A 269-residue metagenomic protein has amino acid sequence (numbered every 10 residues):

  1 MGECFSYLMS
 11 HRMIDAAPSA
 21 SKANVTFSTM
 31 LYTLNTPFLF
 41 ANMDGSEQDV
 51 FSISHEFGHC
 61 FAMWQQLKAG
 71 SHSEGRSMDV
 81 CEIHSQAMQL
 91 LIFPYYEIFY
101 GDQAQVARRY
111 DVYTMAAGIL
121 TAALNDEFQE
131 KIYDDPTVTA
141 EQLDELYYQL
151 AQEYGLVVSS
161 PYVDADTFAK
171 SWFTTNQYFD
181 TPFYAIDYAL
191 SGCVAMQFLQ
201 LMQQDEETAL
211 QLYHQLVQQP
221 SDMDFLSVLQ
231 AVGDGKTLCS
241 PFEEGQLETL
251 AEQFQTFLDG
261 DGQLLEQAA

Functional and structural regions predicted by a protein language model:
M1-S54, G58-A62, D164: Active-site-adjacent "gating/activation" loops or surface patches in catalytic cores
G2-M9, A69-R76, E97-R108, D205-L212: Short, glycine/acidic-rich hinge or "gate" loops at secondary-structure transitions that mediate conformational
A17, I53, I98, A122 (+2 more regions): C-terminal, non-catalytic "cap/extension" segments appended to globular domains
F27-T29, H59, M63-G70, P94-I98: Conserved helix-loop functional segments at active or binding sites
L34-E47, M63-R76, Q105-Y113, F173-D180: Glycine- and acidic
D44-L67, E82-S85, L90, F128 (+1 more regions): Active-site recognition of the HExxH zinc-binding catalytic motif
A62, Y110-A123, K131: Long, K/E/R/D-enriched contiguous segments that form extended
R76-Q105, D111-Y113, A117, S191: Post-HExxH zinc-binding segment in Zn-dependent metallohydrolases
